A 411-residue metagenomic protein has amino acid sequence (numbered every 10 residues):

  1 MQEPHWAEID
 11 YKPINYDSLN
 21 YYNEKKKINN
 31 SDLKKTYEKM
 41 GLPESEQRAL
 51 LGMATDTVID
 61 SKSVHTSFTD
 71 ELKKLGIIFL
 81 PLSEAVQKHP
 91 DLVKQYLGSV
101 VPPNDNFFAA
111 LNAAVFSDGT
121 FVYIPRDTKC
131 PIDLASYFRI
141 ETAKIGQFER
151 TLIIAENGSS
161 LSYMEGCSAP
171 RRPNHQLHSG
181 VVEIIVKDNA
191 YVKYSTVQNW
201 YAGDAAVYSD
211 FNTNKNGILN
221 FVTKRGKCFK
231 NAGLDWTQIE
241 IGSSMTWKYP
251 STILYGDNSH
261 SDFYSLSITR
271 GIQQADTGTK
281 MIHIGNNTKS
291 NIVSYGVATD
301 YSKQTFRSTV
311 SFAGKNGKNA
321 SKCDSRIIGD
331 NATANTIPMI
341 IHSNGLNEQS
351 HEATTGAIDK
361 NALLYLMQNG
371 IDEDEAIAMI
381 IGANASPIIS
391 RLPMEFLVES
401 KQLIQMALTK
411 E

Functional and structural regions predicted by a protein language model:
M1-L33: N-terminal alpha-helical transmembrane segments of multi-pass membrane transport and channel/translocase proteins
M1-Q2, T36-Q47, Y123-K129, N157-G158: Short, solvent-exposed loop/edge-beta patches enriched in aromatic
E3-H5, E44, F79, C130 (+1 more regions): Residue-level detector of short coil/turn "hinge" positions at structural boundaries
W6-P13, R48-G52, Q198: Short coil/turn segments at secondary-structure boundaries
S31-I77: Glycine-rich active-site/cofactor-binding loop and its immediate structural neighborhood
H65-T66, E71-L364, Q368-I371, A385-E411: Conserved beta-strand/loop scaffold segments within soluble protein domains that form the structured core and edges
